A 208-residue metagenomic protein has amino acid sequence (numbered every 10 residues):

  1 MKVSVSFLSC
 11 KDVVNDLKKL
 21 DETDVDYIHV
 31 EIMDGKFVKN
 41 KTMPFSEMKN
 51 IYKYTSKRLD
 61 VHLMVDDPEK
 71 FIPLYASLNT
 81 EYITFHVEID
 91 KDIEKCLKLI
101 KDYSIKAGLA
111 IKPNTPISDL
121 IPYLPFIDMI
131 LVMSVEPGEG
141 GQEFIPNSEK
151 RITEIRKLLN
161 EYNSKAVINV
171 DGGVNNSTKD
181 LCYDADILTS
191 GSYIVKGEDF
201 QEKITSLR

Functional and structural regions predicted by a protein language model:
V3-F7, I28-V30, L59-L63, E81-F85 (+4 more regions): Hydrophobic faces of well-ordered beta-strands that scaffold small-molecule active sites in alpha/beta enzyme cores
S6-C10, M33-G35, M64-P68, E88 (+4 more regions): Active-site beta-loop-alpha junctions enriched in small/polar residues
V13-L20, E69-S77, T115-F126, I168 (+1 more regions): Catalytic cores of alpha/beta
E22-Y27, S56, T80, I127 (+1 more regions): A structural motif
H29-L99: N-terminal active-site wall of soluble small-molecule enzyme domains
D34-T42, P113, Y123-T153, K157-V167 (+1 more regions): Glycine/Thr-rich beta-alpha phosphate-binding loop at enzyme active sites
K41-V61, L99-A110, S148-S164, I168 (+2 more regions): Alpha-helix-loop-beta-strand connector modules within alpha/beta enzyme cores
I83-K91, L131-Q142, A185-I204: Glycine-rich phosphate-binding active-site loops on the catalytic face of alpha/beta enzymes
